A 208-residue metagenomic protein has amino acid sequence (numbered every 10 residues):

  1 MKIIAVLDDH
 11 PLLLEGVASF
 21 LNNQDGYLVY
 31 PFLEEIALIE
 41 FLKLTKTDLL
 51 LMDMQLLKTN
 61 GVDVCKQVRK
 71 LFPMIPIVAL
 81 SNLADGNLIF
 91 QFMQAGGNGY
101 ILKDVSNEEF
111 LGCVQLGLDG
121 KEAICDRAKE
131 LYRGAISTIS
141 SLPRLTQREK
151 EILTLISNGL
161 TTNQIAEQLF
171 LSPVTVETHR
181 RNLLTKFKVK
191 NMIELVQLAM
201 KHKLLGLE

Functional and structural regions predicted by a protein language model:
M1-L12, V17-L21, P31, E35 (+2 more regions): Conserved acidic segment of CheY-like receiver
G26-E34, F41, V189: Short hydrophobic/Thr-rich beta-strand motif most characteristic of the beta2 strand and flanking loop of CheY-like
E34, N60-D63: Acidic catalytic/metal-coordinating carboxylates
D53, S81: Active-site residues of response regulator receiver
V62-P73: Short amphipathic alpha-helix used as the core "switch/output" element in two-component signaling
I89-M93, G99-Q147, E151, L204: Short, flexible helix-to-coil linker/hinge segments that flank and couple to helix-turn-helix
I139-V174: Helix-turn-helix DNA-binding segment
T161-E194: Recognition helix of helix-turn-helix DNA-binding domains
